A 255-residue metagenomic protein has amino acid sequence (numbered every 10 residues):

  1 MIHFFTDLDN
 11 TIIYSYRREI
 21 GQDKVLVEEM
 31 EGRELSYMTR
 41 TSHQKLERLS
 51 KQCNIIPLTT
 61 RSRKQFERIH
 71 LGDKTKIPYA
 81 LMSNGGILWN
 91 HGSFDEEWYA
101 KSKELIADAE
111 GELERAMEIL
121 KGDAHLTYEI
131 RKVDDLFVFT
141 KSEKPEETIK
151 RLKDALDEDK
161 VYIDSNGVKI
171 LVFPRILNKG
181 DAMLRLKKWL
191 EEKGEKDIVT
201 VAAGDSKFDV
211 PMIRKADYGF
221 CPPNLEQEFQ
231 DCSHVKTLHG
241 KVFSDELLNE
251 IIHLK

Functional and structural regions predicted by a protein language model:
M1-F4, L8-P57, E67: Active-site neighborhood of HAD-like aspartate-dependent phosphohydrolases
I2-F4, P78, T200: The start of beta-strands in P-loop NTPase/AAA+ ATPase cores
T6-R18, S83-G85, G92, P223-N224: Short loop/turn segments at strand-loop or loop-helix junctions that form parts of catalytic or ligand-binding pockets
Y37-G122: Active-site phosphate-binding/coordination module
I56, L81, V201-A203, Y218-F220 (+1 more regions): Hydrophobic/aromatic beta-strand patches that form the interior of the parallel beta-sheet core in alpha/beta enzyme
T75-K76, N84, K215-A216, D231-S233: Short, structured coil segments at secondary-structure junctions
A116-V201, S206-D217, N224, Q230: Conserved acidic, metal-coordinating active-site core of Asp-based, Mg2+-dependent phosphoryl-transfer enzymes
F220-K255: Asp-based, Mg2+/Mn2+-dependent phosphohydrolase catalytic module
